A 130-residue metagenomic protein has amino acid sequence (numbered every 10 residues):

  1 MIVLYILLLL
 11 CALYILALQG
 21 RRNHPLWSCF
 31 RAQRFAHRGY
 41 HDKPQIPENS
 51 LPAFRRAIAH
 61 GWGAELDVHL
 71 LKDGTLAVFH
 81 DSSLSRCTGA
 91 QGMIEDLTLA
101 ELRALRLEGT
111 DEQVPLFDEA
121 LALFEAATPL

Functional and structural regions predicted by a protein language model:
V3-N23, R38-H41, L51, H80-L130: Metal-dependent phosphodiesterase/phospholipase catalytic core, i.e., the His/Asp/Glu-rich active-site region
P25-R56: N-terminal topogenic membrane-targeting module
F30-R31, K72, A126: Residue-level preference for short coil/turn positions at secondary-structure junctions
A32, H60-W62, T75-L76: The start of beta-strands in P-loop NTPase/AAA+ ATPase cores
R34-H37, A64-L66, L130: Hydrophobic faces of well-ordered beta-strands that scaffold small-molecule active sites in alpha/beta enzyme cores
P44, K72-G74, C87-T88: Active-site-proximal flexible loops/turns
A53-L70: Catalytic domains of carbohydrate-active enzymes, especially glycoside hydrolases
L70-S83: Glycine-rich, proline-tolerant flexible connector loops at the mouths of alpha/beta enzymes
